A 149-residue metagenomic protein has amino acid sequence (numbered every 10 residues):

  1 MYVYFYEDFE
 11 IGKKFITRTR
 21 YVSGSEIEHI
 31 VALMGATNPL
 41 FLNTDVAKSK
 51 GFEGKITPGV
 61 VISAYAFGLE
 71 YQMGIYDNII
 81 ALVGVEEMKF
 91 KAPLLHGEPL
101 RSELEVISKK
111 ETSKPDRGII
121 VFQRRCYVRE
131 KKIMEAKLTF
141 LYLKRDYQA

Functional and structural regions predicted by a protein language model:
M1-I11, F90-A149: HotDog/MaoC-like acyl-thioester-processing domains
M1-V83, R145-A149: Hot-dog-fold acyl-thioester-processing enzymes
E86-M88: Conserved interaction-surface patches within small, structured recognition/assembly domains
